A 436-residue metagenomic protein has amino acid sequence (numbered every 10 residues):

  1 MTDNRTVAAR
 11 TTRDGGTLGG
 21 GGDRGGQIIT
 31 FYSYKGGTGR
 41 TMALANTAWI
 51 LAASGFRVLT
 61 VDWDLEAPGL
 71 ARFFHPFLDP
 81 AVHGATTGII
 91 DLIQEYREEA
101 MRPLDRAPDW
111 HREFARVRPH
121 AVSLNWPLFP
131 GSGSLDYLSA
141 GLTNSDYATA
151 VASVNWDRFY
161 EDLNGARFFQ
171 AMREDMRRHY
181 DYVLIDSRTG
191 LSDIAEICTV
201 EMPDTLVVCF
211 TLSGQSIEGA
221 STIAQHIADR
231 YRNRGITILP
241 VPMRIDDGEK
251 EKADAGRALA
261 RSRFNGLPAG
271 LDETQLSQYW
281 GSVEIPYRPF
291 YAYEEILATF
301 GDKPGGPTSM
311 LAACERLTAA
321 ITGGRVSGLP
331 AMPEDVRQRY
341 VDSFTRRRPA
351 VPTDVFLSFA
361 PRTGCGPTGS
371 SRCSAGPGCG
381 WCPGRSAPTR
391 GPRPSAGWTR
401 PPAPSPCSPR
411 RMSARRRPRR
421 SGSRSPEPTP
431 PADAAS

Functional and structural regions predicted by a protein language model:
M1-G22, L138, D229-R348: C-terminal lobe/tail of nucleotide-utilizing enzymes
G22-E66, R72-F73: Walker A/P-loop phosphate-binding motif and the immediately C-terminal alpha-helix
L44-T47, F74-A81, A85-G88, S153-N155 (+5 more regions): Short secondary-structure boundary/capping segments
A53-S54, L65, N164-T274: Conserved catalytic-core segment of NTP-binding enzymes
L65-D175, Y293-L297: P-loop/Walker-type NTP enzyme "switch/lid" segment
T143-R167, V341-C407, E427-A434: Conserved N-terminal substructure of TIR/SEFIR domains
A228-R234, R424-A435: Arginine/glycine-rich "motif VI" loop of SF2 helicases in the C-terminal RecA-like domain
R410-P431: Conserved TIR/SEFIR loop-to-helix hotspot centered on a Trp-containing motif with a nearby acidic residue
